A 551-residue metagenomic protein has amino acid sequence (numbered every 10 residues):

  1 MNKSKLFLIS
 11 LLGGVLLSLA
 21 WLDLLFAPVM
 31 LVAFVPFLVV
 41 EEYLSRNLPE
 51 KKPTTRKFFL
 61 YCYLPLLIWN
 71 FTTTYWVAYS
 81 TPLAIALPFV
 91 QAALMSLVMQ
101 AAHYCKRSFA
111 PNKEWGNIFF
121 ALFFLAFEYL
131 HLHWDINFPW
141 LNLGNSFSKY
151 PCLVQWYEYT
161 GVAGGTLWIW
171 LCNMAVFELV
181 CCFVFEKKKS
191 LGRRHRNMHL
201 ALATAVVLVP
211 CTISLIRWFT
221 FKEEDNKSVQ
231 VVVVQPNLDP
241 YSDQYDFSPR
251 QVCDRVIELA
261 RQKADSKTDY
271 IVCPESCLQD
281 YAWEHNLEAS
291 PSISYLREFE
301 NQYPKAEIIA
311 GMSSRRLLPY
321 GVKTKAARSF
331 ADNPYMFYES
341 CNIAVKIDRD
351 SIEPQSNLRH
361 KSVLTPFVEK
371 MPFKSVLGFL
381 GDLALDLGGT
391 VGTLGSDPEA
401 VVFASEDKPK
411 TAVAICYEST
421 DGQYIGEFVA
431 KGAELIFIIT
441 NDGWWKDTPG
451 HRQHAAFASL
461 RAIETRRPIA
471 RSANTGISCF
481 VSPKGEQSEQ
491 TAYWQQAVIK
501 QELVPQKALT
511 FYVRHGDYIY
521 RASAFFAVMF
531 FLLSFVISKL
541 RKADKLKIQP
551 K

Functional and structural regions predicted by a protein language model:
M1-W218, K446-D447, A473, S488 (+2 more regions): Membrane-embedded alpha-helical bundles of multi-pass enzymes that act on lipidic or dolichyl-linked glycan substrates
N2-K5, A205-S266, V429, N441-H454 (+3 more regions): Non-cytosolic juxtamembrane linkers/loops that tether extracellular or periplasmic domains to nearby transmembrane
S18-W21, Q100, V233, A344-K346 (+4 more regions): Conserved hydrophobic/aromatic beta-strand scaffold that supports enzyme active sites
W21-L38, W69-F71, Q235-P236, T268-E284 (+2 more regions): Short, conserved active-site loops that position catalytic residues or coordinate cofactors/metal ions across diverse
V77-S80, L130-V162, S329-G422: Active-site catalytic loop in hydrolytic enzyme cores
M95, A121-L122, Y270, S276-L278 (+3 more regions): CN hydrolase (nitrilase-like) catalytic-core segments centered on the catalytic cysteine and neighboring Lys/Glu
P151, N226, Y303, D332 (+5 more regions): A generic fold-level signal
L215-F367, V402-D407, V413, Y417 (+1 more regions): Soluble catalytic regions of membrane-associated enzymes that act on cell-envelope and secretory-pathway components
